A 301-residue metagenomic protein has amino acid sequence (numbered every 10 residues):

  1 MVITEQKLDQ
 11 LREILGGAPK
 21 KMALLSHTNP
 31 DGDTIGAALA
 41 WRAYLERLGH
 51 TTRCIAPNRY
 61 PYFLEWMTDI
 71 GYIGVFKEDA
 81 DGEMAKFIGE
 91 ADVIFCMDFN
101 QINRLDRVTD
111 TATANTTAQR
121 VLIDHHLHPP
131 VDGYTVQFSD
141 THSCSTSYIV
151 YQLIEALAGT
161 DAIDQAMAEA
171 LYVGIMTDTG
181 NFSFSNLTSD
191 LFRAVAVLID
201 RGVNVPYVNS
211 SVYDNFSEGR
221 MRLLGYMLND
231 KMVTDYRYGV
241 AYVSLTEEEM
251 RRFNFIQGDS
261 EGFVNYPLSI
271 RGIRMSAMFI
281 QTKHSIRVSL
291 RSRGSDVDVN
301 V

Functional and structural regions predicted by a protein language model:
V2, Y72-G82, Q137-T141: Short acidic-hydrophobic, aromatic-tinged amphipathic segments that line or gate anion-handling sites
V2-T28, G36-T68, G82-A85, E90-V93 (+1 more regions): Hydrophobic helix-and-loop "lid/oligomerization" segment in the mid-to-C-terminal part of catalytic domains
N29-P30, F99-I102, H126-H128, E247-E248 (+1 more regions): Short glycine-rich anion-binding loops that position phosphate/pyrophosphate groups of nucleotides and phosphorylated
G32-A38, I102-D106: Short glycine/serine/threonine-rich phosphate/pyrophosphate-binding segments that cradle anionic phosphate groups
I55, F95, Q119-I123, V136-S139 (+2 more regions): Hydrophobic/aromatic beta-strand patches that form the interior of the parallel beta-sheet core in alpha/beta enzyme
P57-Y60, L122-H128: Short, polar loop motifs at secondary-structure junctions
I88, V108-A118: Short, conserved loop/helix-junction motifs that constitute active-site signature segments in enzyme catalytic cores
H125-A194: Short alpha-helices
